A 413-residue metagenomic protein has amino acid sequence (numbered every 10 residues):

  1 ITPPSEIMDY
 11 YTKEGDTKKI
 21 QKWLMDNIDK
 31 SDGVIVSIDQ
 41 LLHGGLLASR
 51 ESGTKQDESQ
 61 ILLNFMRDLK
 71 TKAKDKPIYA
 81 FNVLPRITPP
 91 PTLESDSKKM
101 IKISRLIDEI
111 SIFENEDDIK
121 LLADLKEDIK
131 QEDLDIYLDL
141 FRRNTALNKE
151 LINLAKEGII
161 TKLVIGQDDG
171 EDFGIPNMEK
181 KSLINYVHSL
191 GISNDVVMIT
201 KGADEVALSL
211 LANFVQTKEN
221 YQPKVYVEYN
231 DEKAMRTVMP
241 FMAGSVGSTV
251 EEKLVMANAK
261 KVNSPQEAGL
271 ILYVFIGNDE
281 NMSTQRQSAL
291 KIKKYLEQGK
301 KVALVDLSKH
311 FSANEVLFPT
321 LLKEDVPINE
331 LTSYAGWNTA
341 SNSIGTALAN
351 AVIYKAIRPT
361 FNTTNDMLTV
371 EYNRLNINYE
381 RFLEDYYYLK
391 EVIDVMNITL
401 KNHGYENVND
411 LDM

Functional and structural regions predicted by a protein language model:
I1-M413: An N-terminal assembly and electron-transfer interface module characteristic of large anaerobic redox and radical
